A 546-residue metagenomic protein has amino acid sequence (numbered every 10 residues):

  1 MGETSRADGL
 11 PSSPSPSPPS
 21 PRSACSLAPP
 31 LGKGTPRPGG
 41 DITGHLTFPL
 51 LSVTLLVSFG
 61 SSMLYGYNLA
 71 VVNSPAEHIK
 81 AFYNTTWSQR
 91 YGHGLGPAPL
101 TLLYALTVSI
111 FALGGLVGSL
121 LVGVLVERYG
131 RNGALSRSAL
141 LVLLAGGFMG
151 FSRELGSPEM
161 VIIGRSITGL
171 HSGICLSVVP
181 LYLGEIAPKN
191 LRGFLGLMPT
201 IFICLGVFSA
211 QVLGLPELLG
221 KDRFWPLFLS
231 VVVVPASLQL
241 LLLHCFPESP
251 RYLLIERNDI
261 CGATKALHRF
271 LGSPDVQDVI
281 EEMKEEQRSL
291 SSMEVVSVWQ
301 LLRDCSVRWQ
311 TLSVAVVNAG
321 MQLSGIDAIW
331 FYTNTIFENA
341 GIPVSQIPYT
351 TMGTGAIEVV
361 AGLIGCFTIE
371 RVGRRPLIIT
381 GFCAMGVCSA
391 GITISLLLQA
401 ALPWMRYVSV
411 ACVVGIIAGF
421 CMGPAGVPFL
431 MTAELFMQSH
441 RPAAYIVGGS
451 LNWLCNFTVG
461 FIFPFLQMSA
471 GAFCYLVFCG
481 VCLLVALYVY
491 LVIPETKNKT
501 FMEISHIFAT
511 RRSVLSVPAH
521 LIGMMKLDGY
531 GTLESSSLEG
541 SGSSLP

Functional and structural regions predicted by a protein language model:
G2-L271, R288-P546: Alpha-helical transmembrane bundle of multi-pass membrane proteins
R269-V279: Short intracellular "coupling" helices and adjacent cytoplasmic loop segments at the cytosolic face of multi-pass
V279-L290: TPR/TPR-like alpha-solenoid helical repeat scaffolds
